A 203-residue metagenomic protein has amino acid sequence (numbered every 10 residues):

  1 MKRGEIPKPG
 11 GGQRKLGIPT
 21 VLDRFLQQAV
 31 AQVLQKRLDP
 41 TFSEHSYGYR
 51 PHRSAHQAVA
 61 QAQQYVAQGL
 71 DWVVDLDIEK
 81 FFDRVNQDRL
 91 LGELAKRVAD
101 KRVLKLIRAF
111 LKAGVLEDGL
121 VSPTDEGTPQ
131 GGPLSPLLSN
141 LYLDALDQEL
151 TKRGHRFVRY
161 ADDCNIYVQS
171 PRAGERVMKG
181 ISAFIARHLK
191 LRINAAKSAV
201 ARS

Functional and structural regions predicted by a protein language model:
M1-E5, P9, T41-S203: Conserved polymerase palm-domain catalytic core
P9-G10, L22: A short catalytic or substrate-binding loop motif that flags glycine-/basic-rich loops and adjacent residues that bind
K15-I18: Conserved phosphate-binding loops in nucleotide/dinucleotide-binding enzymes
V21-L22, L26, A31, V59 (+1 more regions): Duplex nucleic acid-engaging cores and interfaces of nucleic-acid transaction enzymes
Q27-H45: Electropositive, glycine- and tryptophan-enriched low-complexity nucleic-acid-binding patches
